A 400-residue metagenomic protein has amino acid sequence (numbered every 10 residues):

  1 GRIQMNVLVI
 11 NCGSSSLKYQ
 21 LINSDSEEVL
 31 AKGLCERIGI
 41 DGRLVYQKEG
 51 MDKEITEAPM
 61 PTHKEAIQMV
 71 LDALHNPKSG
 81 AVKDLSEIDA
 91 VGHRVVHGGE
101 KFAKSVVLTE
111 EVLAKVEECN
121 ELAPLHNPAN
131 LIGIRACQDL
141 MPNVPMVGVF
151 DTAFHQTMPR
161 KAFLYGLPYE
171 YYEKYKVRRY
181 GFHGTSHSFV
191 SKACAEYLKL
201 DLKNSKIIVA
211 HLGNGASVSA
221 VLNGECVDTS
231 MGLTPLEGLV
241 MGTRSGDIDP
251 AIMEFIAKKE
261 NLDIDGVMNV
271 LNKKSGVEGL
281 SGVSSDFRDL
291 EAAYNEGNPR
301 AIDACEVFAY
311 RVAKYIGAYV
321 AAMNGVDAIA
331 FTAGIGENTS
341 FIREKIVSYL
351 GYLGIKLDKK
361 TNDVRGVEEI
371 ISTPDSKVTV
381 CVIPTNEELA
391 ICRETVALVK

Functional and structural regions predicted by a protein language model:
Q4-L8: Extreme N-terminal starter segment of soluble prokaryotic enzymes
S16-M60, G232: Short glycine-rich, Thr/Ser-proximal phosphate-binding strand/loop in the N-terminal lobe of ATP-dependent enzymes
A73-D89, C194-D201, I316-D327: Phosphate/pyrophosphate-binding loops at sites that engage ATP/ADP/AMP, CoA/4′-phosphopantetheine, polyphosphate
L74-H126, V147, A153-A162: Short beta-strand-loop/turn "lid" adjacent to the catalytic site in phosphate-handling enzymes
F154-A257: Glycine-rich phosphate-binding loop of actin/hexokinase-like ATP-binding domains
L222, D228-D263, N269, A333-V364: Catalytic phosphate/nucleotide-handling subdomain of diverse soluble enzymes
N269, G276-L280, F287-A322: Adenine-nucleotide phosphate-binding core of ATP-dependent small-molecule kinases
I302, E306-D327, G336-K400: Internal helix-turn-beta structural module
